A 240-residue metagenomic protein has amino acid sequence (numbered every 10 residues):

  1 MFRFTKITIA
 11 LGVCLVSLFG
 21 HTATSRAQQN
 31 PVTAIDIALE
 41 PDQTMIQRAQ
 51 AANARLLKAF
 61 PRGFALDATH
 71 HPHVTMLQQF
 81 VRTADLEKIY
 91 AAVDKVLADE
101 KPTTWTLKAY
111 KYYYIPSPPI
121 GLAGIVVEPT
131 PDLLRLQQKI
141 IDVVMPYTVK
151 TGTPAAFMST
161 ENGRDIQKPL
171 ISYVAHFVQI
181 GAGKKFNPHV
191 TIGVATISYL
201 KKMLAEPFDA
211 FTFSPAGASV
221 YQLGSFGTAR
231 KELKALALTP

Functional and structural regions predicted by a protein language model:
M1-L11: Bacterial N-terminal signal peptides that target proteins for export
F2, V16-S17, E206-P207, F211: Short non-domain terminal segments
T5, G20-T22, R26: Intrinsically disordered, low-complexity serine/threonine-rich segments
I9-G20: Bacterial N-terminal signal peptides
S25-S117, T130-S219, L223-P240: Basic, often amphipathic N-terminal segments
I120: Conserved active-site/ligand-binding neighborhood in enzyme cores
A123: Short aromatic-glycine-enriched beta-strand elements
